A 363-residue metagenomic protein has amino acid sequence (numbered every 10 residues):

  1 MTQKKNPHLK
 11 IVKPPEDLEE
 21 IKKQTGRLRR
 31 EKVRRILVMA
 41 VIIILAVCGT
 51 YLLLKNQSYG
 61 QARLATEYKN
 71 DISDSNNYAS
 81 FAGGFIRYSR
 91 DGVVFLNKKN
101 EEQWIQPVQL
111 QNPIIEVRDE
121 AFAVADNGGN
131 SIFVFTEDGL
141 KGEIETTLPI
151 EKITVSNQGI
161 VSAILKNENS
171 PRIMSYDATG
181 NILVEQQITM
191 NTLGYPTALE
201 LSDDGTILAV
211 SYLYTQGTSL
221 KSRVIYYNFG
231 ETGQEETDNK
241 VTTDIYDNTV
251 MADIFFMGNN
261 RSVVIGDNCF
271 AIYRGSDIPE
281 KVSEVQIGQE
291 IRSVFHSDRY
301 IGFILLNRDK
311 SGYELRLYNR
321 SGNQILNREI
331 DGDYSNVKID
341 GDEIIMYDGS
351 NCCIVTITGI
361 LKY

Functional and structural regions predicted by a protein language model:
M1-V33: N-terminal Lys/Arg-rich, disordered targeting/topogenic segments
R35-L53: Hydrophobic membrane-insertion alpha-helices, especially the h-region of bacterial N-terminal signal peptides
Q57-D74, N97, E101-L110, L140-T146 (+6 more regions): Aromatic (tryptophan-biased) beta-strands that constitute blades/sheets of beta-rich domains
D71-S80, Q109-E120, L148-N157, T192-L201 (+3 more regions): Repeated scaffold domains used in trafficking and secretory/extracellular systems, primarily beta-propellers
F85, F122, I160-S162, G205-L208 (+3 more regions): Hydrophobic beta-strand positions that form the internal "hydrophobic ladder" of WD40/Gbeta-like beta-propeller blades
G92-V94, N130-F133, N169-S175, Q216-N228 (+3 more regions): Structural motif
Q103-Q158, V282-V285, R292-Y313, L317: Structured, soluble extracytoplasmic/luminal domains of envelope-associated proteins
R172-I265: Solenoidal tandem-repeat scaffolds enriched in leucines and small polar residues
